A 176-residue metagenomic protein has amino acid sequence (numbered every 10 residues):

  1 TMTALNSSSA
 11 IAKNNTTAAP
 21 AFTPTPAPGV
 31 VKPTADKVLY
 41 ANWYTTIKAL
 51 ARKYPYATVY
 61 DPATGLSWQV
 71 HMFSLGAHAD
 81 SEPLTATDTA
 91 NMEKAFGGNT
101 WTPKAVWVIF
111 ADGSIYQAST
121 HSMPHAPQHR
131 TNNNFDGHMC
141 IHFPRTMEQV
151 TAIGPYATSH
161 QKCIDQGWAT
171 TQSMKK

Functional and structural regions predicted by a protein language model:
T1-Q117, S122-P124: Cell wall/extracellular polymer interaction/catalysis modules
T87-K176: Exported/periplasmic cell-wall-interacting domains
